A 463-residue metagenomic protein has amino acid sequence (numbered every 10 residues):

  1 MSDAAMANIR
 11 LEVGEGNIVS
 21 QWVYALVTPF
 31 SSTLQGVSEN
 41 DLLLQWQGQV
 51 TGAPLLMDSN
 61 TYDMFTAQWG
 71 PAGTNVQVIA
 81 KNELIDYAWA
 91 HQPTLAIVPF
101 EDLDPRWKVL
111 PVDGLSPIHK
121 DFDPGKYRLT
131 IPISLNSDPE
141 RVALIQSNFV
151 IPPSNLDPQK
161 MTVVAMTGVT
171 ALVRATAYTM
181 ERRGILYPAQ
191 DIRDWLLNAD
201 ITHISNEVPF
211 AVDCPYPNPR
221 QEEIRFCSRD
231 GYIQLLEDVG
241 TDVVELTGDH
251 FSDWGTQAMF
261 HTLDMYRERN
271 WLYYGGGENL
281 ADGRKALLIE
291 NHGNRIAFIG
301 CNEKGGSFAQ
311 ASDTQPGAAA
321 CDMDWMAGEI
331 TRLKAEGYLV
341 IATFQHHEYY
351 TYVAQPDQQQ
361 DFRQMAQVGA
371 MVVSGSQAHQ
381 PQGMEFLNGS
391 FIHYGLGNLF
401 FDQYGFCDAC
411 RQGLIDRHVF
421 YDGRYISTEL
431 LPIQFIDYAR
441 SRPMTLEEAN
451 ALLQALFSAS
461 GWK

Functional and structural regions predicted by a protein language model:
A4-N155: Exported/periplasmic ABC-transporter solute-binding proteins
V150-K463: Acidic, metal/ion-coordinating pockets
